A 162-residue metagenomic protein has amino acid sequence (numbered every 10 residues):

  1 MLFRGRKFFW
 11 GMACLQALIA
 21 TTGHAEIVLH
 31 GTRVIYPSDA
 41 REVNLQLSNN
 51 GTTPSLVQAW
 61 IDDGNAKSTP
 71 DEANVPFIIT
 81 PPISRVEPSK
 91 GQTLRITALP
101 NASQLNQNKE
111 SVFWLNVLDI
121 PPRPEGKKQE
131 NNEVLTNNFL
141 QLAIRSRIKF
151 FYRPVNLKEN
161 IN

Functional and structural regions predicted by a protein language model:
M1-G5: N-terminal secretory signal peptides that target proteins for export/translocation
W10-A20: Bacterial N-terminal signal peptides
H24-S48, E159-N162: Beta-sheet-dominated interaction scaffolds and their linkers
A40-E42, P54, G91-T93, E110-V112 (+1 more regions): Extracytoplasmic
V43-N49, I96, F113-L118: Buried hydrophobic-core signal for structured, non-transmembrane domains
G51-P70: Short acidic, flexible loop segments centered on an aromatic residue
T69-A102: Intrinsically disordered, low-complexity Pro/Gly/Ser/Thr-rich segments with frequent PxxP/GP/PP motifs and embedded
N101-L157: Terminal connector regions
